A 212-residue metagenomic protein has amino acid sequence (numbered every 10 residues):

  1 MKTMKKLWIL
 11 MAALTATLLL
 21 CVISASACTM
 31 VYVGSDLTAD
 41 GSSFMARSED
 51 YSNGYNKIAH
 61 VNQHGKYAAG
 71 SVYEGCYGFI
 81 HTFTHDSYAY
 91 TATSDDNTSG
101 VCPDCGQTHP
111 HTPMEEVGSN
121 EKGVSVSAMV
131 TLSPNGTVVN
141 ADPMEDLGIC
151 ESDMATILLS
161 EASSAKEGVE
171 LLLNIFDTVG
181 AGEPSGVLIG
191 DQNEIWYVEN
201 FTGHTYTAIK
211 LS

Functional and structural regions predicted by a protein language model:
K2-A12: Bacterial N-terminal signal peptides that target proteins for export
M11-V22: Bacterial N-terminal signal peptides
I23-A27: Membrane-interface motif at the C-terminal end of an N-terminal transmembrane signal
C28-C150, L171-S212: A contiguous strand-loop segment
S152-D153, K166: A structural signal for well-ordered alpha-helical segments within the folded catalytic domains of diverse enzymes
A155-E161: Short, well-ordered beta-strand elements within core beta-sheets of diverse protein domains
E161-E167: Short, charged, surface-exposed loops that flank catalytic or proteolytic processing sites
